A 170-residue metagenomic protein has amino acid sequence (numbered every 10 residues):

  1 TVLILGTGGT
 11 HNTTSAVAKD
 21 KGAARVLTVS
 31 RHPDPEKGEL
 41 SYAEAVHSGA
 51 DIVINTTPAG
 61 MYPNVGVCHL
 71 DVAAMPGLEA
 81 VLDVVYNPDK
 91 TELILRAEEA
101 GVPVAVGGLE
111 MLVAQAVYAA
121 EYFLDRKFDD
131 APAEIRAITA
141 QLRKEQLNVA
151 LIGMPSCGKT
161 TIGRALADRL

Functional and structural regions predicted by a protein language model:
T1-K19, A23, G153-P155: Glycine-rich adenosine-cofactor-binding loop
D20-G38: NAD(P)-binding Rossmann-fold cofactor-contacting core
D20-R25, E99-P103, R169: Conserved S-adenosyl-L-methionine
K37-A105: Rossmann-like adenosine-cofactor binding region
V84-L147: Adenosine-phosphate binding glycine-rich loop
K159: Conserved lysine of the Walker
I162: Hydrophobic positions on the alpha1 helix immediately C-terminal to the Walker A/P-loop
